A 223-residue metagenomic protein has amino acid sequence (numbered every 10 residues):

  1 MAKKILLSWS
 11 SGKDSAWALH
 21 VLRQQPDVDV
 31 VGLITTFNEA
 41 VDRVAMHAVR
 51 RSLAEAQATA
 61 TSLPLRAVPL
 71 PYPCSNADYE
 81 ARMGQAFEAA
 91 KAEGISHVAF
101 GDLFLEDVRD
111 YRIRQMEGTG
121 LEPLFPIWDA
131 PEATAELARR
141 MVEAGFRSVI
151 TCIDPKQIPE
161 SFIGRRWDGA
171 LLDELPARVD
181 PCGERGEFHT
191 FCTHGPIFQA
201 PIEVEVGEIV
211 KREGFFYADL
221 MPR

Functional and structural regions predicted by a protein language model:
M1-R223: Nucleotide-activated chemistry modules centered on ATP-dependent adenylation/adenylyltransferase
